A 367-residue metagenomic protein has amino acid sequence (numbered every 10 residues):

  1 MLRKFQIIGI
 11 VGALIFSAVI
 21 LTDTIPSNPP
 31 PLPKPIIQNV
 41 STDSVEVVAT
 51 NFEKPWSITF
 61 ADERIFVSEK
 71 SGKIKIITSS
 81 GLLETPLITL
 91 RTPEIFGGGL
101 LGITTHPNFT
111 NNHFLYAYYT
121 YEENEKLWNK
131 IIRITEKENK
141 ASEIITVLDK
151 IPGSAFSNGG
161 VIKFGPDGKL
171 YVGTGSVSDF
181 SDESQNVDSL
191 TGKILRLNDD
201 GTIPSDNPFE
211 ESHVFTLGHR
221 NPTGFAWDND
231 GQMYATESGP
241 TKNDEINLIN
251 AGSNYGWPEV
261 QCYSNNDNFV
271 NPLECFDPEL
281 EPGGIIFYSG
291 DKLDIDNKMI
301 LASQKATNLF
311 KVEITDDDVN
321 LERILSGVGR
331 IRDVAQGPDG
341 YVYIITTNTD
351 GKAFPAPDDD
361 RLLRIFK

Functional and structural regions predicted by a protein language model:
P26-Q38, S68, G98-L100, N108-T110 (+3 more regions): Beta-propeller domain segments
E46-G72, E281-F287: Beta-strand-rich domains and repeat architectures in extracellular enzymes and scaffolds, especially beta-propellers
V47-E53, L87-I95, V147-S154, H213-G218 (+2 more regions): Surface loop/turn motifs at the tips and blade-to-blade linkers of beta-strand repeat domains
S57-T59, T104, K163, A226 (+2 more regions): Conserved beta-strand position repeated across blades of beta-propeller domains
R64-F66, K73, F114, K169-Y171 (+3 more regions): Generic structural signal for coil-to-beta-strand starts
F66-I88: Beta-propeller domains
L83-P107: Blade-loop segments of beta-propeller domains
L127-F164: Asp-box/WD-like beta-propeller blade repeats and closely related beta-sheet repeat scaffolds
